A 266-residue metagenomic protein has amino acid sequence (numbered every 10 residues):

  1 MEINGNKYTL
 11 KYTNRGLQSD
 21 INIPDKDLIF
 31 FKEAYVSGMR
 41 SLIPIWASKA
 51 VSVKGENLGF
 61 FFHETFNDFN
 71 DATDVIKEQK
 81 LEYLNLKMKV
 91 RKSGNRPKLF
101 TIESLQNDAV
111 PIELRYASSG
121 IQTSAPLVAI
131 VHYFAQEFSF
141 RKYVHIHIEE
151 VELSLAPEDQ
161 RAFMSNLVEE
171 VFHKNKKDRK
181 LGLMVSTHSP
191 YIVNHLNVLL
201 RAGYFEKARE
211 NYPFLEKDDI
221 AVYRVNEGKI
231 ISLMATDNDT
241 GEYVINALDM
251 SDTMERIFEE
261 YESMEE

Functional and structural regions predicted by a protein language model:
M1-I148, K174, A221, G228-E266: Phosphate-coordinating catalytic segments in nucleotide- and nucleic-acid-processing enzymes
E150-L153: Conserved Walker B
A156-P157: Conserved D-loop-proximal element of ABC-family nucleotide-binding domains
R161-E266: C-terminal lobe/lid and adjacent interdomain/linker elements of RecA-like ASCE P-loop ATPase modules
